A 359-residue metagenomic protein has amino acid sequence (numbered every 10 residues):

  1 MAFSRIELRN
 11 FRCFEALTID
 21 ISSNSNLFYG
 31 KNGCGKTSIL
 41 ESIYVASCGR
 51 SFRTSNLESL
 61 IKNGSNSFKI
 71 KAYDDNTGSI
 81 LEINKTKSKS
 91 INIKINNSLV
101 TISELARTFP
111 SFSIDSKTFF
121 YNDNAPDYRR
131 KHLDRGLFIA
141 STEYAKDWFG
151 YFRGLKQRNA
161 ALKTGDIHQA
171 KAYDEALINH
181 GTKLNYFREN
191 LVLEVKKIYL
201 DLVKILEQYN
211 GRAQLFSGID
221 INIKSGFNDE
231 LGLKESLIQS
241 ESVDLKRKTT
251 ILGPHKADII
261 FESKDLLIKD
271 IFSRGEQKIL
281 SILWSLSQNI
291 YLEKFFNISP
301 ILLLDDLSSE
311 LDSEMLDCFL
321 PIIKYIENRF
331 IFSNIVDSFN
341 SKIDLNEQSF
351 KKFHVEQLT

Functional and structural regions predicted by a protein language model:
M1-K31, H168-I301, E310, E314 (+4 more regions): Conserved NTPase motor "head" modules and their coupling/switch loops across ABC/AAA+ ATPases, GTPases, and GHKL ATPases
K36: Conserved lysine of the Walker
Y44: Helix-to-loop junction immediately C-terminal to a conserved catalytic motif
S47-Y128, L137-A140, Y144, K196 (+2 more regions): Nucleotide-state sensing region of NTPase/ATPase domains
A72, E327-I335: Structural recognition of the conserved hydrophobic beta-strand(s) that form the central parallel beta-sheet of P-loop
S79, F120-Y209, K224: An accessory alpha-helical subdomain
D305-L307: Walker B catalytic acidic pair
